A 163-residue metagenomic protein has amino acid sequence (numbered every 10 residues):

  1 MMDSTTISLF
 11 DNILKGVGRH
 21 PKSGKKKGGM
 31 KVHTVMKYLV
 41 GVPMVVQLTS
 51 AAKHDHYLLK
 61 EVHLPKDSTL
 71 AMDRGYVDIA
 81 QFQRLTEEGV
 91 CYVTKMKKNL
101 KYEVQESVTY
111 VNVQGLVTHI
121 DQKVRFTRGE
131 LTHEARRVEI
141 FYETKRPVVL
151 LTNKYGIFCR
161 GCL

Functional and structural regions predicted by a protein language model:
M2-L14, P21-L163: Single, function-defining residue in the core of a domain
